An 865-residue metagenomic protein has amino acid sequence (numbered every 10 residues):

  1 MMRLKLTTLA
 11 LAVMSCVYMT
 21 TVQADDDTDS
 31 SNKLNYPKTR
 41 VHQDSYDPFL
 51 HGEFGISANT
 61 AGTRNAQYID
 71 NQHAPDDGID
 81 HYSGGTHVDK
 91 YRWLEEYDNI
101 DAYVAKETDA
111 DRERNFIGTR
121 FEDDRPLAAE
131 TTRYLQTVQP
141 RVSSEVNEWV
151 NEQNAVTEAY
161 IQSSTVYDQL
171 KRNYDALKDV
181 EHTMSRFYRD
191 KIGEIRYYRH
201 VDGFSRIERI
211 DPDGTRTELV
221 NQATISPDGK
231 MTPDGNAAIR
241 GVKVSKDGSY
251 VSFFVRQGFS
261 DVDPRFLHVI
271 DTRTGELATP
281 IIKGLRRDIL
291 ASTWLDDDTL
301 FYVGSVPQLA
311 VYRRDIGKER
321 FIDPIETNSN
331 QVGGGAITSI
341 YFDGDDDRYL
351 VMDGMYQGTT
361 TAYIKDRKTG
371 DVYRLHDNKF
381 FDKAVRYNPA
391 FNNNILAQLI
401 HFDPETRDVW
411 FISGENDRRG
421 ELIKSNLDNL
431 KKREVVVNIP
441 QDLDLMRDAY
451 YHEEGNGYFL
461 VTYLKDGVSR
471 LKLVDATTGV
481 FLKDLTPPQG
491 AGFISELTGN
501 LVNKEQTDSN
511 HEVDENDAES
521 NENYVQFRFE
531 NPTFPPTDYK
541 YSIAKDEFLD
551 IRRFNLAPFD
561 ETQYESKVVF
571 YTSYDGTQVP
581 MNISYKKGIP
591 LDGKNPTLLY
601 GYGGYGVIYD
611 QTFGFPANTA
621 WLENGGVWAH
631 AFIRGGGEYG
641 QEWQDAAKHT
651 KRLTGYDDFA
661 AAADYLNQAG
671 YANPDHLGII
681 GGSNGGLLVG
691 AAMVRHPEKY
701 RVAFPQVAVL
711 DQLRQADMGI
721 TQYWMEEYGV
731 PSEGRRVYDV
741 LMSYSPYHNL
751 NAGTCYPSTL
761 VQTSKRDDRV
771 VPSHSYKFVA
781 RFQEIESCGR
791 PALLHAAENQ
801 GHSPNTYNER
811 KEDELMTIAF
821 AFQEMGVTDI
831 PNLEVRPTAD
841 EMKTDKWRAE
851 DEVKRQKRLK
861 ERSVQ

Functional and structural regions predicted by a protein language model:
M1-Q23: Gram-negative bacterial Sec-dependent N-terminal signal peptides
T8, A24-F481, T486-N510, A518-E519 (+9 more regions): Beta-propeller folds
R199, G414, E530, Y600-Y605 (+2 more regions): Glycine-rich His-Gly loop
D213-T215, G258-D261, T272-E276, L295 (+11 more regions): Secondary-structure transition/capping motifs at alpha-helix termini and the adjoining loop/turn into the next element
T224-R240, G258, P264, I543-K545 (+4 more regions): Cap/lid segment of the alpha/beta-hydrolase catalytic domain
T361, R374, G420-E421, K432-V435 (+25 more regions): Extended hydrophobic-aromatic, low-complexity segments
H630-Q865: Active-site-proximal cap/loop segments of hydrolase catalytic domains
